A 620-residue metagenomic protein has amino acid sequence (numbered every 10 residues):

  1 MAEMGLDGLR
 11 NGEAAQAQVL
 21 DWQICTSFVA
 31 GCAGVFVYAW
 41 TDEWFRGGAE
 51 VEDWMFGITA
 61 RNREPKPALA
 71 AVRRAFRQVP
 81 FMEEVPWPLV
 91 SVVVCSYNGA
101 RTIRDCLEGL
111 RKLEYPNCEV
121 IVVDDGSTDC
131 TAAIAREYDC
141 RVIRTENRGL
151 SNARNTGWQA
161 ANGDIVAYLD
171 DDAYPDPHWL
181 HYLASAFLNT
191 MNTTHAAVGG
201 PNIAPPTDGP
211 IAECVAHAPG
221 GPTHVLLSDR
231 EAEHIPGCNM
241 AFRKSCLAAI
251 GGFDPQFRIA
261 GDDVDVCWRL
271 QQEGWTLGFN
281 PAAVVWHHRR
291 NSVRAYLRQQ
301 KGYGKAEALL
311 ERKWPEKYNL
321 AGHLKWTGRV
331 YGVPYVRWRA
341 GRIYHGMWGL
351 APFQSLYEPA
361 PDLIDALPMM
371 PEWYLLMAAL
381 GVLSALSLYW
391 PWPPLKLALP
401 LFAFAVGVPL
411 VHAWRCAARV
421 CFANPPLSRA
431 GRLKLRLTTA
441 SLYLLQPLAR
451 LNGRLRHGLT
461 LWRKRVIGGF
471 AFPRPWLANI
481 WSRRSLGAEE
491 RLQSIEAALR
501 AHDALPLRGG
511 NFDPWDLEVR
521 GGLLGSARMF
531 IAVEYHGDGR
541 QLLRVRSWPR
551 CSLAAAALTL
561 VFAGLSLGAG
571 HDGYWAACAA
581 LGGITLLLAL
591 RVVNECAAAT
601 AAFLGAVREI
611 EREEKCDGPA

Functional and structural regions predicted by a protein language model:
M1-V19, D42, R46-G47, W54: Active-site clefts of carbohydrate-active enzymes
Y38-P86: Aromatic-rich peripheral "rim/lid" segments of glycoside hydrolase catalytic domains that contact and position glycan
E108-N117: Short, acidic, metal-binding catalytic loop of nucleotide-sugar glycosyltransferases
G109, D124-A132, A173: A conserved acidic beta->alpha catalytic loop
T145-A161, L226, R230, C238: Glycine-rich, basic loop-to-helix element that forms the pyrophosphate-binding segment of sugar-nucleotide handling
V166: Short aromatic/hydrophobic "clamp" motif used to bind/position activated sugar donors
H178-A212, T276, A282, H288: Conserved donor NDP-sugar-binding/catalytic core segment of glycosyltransferases
G200-P201, V215-E233, A248: Short, flexible, basic/aromatic active-site loop/helix in glycosyltransferases
